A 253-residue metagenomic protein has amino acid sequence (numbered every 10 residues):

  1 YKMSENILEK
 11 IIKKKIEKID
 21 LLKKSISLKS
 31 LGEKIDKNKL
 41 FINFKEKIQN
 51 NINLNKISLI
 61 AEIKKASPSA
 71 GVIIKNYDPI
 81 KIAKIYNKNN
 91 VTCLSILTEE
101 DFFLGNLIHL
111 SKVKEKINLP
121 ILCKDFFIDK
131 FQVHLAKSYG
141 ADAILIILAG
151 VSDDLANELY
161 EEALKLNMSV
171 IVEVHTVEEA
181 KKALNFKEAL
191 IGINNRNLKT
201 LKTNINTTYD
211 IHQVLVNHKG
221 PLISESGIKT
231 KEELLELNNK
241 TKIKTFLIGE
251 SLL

Functional and structural regions predicted by a protein language model:
M3-I74: An N-cap/entry alpha-helix motif that binds or orients negatively charged groups
I11, A61, Y86, L94 (+6 more regions): Conserved, mostly hydrophobic/aromatic
I60-D78, P120-I128, S169-E173, I223-I228: Active-site mouth loops of central-metabolism enzymes
S67-K124: Glycine-rich active-site/cofactor-binding loop and its immediate structural neighborhood
N90-V91, K116-L119, S138-I144, L164-M168 (+3 more regions): Glycine-enriched alpha-helix->loop->beta-strand junction motifs that scaffold or abut catalytic
T98-I117, D125-H134, I146-A163, E178-N185 (+2 more regions): Active-site-adjacent beta->alpha loops and helix N-cap segments on the catalytic face of soluble alpha/beta enzymes
I128-G140, T176-K187, H218-I248: Catalytic cores of alpha/beta
L135-L155, G192-L201, I228, T241-L253: Glycine-rich phosphate-binding active-site loops on the catalytic face of alpha/beta enzymes
